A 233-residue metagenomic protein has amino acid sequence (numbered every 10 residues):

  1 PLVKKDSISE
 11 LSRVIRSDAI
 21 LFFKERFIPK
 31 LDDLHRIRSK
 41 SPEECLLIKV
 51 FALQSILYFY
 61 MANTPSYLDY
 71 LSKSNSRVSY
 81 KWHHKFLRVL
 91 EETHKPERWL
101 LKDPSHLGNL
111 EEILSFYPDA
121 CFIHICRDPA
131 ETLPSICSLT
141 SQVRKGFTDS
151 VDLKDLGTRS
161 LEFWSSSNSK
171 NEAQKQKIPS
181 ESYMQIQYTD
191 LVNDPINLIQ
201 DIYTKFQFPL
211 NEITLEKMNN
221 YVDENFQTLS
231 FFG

Functional and structural regions predicted by a protein language model:
L2-W99: PAPS-dependent sulfation machinery
P65-K73, K95-R98, D149-R159, Y183-Q187: Glycine- and acidic
N75, Y80, T93-E97, L101-H106 (+4 more regions): Active-site glycine/GP-rich loop and adjacent strand/helix microenvironment that borders small-molecule binding pockets
S79, H83-F86, N109, F163 (+2 more regions): Alpha-helical packing segments of well-folded alpha/beta enzyme cores
V89-T93, K170-Y183: A structural motif corresponding to the C-terminal end of an alpha-helix and its immediate exit/capping segment
E97-P104, A120, T158, P179-D201 (+1 more regions): Phosphate-binding beta-loop-alpha motif at adenosine-nucleotide cofactor sites
K102-D103, I113-S138: Conserved phosphate-donor/acceptor-positioning beta-strand/loop module used by diverse small-molecule
P134-S166, L215-G233: PAPS-dependent sulfotransferase catalytic core
